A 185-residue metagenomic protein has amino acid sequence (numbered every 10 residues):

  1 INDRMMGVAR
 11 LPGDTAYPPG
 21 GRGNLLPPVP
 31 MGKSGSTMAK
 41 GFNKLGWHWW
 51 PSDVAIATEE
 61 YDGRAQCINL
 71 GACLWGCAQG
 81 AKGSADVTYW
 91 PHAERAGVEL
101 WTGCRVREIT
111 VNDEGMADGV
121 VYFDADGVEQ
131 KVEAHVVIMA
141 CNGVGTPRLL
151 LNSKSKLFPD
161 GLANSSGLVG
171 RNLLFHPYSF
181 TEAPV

Functional and structural regions predicted by a protein language model:
I1-R64: Rossmann-like flavin
G20, W49, I56-D62, Q66-G71 (+3 more regions): Flavin (FAD/FMN)-binding glycine-rich loop and adjacent Rossmann-like elements that form
L25-S36, A72-H92, W101-G103: Short beta-strand to alpha-helix junction loop
G41-L45, H92-E99: A structural motif corresponding to the C-terminal end of an alpha-helix and its immediate exit/capping segment
H48, E99, S179: Residue-level detector of anion-binding/catalytic polar loops
S52-I56, T102-D118: A conserved short coil-to-beta-strand element within the FAD-binding core of flavoproteins
Q79, R95, E108-E114, V120-V185: Glycine-rich loop(s) and the adjacent beta-strand/alpha-helix scaffold that form part
